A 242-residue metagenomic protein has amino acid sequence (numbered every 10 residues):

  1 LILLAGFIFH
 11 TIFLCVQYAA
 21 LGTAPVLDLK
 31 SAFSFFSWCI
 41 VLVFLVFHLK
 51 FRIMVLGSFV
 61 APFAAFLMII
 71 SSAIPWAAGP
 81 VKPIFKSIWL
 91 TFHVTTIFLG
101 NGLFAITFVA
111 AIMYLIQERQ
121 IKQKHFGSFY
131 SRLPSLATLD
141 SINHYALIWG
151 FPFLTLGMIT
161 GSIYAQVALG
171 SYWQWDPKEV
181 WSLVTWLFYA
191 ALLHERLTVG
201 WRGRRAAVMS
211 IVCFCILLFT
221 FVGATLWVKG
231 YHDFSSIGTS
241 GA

Functional and structural regions predicted by a protein language model:
L1-P80, F92-I121, L136-A168, Q174-G241: Hydrophobic cores of alpha-helical transmembrane segments in multi-pass integral membrane proteins
V81-W89: Active-site-proximal inter-transmembrane loops
Q123-A137: Cytosolic, membrane-interface loops and tails of multi-pass inner-membrane proteins
